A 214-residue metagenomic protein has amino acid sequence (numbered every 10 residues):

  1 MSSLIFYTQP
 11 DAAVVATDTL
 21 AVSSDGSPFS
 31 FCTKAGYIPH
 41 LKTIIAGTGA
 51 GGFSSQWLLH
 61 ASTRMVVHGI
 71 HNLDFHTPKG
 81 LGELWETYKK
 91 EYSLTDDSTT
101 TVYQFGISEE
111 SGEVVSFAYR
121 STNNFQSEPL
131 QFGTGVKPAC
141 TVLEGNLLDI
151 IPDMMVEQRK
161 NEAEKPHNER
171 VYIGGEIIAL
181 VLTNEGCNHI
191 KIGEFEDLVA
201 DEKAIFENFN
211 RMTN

Functional and structural regions predicted by a protein language model:
S2-K90, T122-N214: Conserved short S/T/G-enriched processing/targeting/catalytic segments and their helical context
T43, S98-Y103: Generic beta-strand structural signal
Y92-S93, V102: Accessory structured domains or lobes within enzymes
L94-S98, Y172: Short helix-terminating capping/connector loops at secondary-structure junctions
D97-T100, A118-Q126: Long, charge-patterned amphipathic alpha-helical coiled-coil/hairpin "stalk" segments used as oligomerization
Y103-E110, L180-L182: Short hydrophobic alpha-helical segments used for membrane anchoring or interfacial signaling
S111-S116: Structural motif
